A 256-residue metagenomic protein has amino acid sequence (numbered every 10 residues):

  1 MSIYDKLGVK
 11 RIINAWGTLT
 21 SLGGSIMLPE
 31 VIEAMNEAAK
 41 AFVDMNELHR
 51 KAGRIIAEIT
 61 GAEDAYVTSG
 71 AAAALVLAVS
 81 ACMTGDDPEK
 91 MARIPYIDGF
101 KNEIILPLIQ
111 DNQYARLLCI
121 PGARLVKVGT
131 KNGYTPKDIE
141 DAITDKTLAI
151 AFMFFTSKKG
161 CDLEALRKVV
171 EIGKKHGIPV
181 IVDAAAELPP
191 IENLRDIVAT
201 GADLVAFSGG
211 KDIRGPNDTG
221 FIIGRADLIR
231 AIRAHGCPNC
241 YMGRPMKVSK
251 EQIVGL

Functional and structural regions predicted by a protein language model:
M1-L22, I26, G53-T68, A72-L256: Conserved PLP-enzyme active-site core in the AAT-like
I13-K51: A glycine-/small-polar-enriched, mobile loop at the entrance of the PLP active site in fold-type I
